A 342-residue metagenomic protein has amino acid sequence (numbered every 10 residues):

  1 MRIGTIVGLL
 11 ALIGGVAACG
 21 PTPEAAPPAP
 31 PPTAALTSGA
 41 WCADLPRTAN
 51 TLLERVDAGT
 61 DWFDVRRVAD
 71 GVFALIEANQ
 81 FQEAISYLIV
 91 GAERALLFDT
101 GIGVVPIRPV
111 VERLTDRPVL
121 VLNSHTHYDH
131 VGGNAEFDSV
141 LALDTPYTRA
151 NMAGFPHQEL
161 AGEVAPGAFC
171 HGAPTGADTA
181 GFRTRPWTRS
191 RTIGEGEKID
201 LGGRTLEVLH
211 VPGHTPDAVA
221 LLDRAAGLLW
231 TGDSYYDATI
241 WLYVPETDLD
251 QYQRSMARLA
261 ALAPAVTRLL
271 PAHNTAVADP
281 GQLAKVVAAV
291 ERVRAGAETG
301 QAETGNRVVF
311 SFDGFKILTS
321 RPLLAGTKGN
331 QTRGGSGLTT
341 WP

Functional and structural regions predicted by a protein language model:
M1-V7: Bacterial N-terminal signal peptides that target proteins for export
G15-A18: C-terminal motif of bacterial Sec signal peptides marking the signal peptidase cleavage site
G20-T22: Bacterial signal peptide processing site
P30-V56, A257-P342: Accessory terminal helices/loops
A49-W62, R67-D70, D144-L209, T215 (+3 more regions): Metallo-beta-lactamase
D61-R113, L221-Y236: Conserved beta-strand hairpin/beta-sheet module of binuclear metal-dependent hydrolase folds, prominently
A95, I102-G103, R183, K198 (+1 more regions): Metallo-beta-lactamase
V104-K198, D237, V286-T299: Active-site HxH/HxHxD metal-binding segment of metal-dependent hydrolases
